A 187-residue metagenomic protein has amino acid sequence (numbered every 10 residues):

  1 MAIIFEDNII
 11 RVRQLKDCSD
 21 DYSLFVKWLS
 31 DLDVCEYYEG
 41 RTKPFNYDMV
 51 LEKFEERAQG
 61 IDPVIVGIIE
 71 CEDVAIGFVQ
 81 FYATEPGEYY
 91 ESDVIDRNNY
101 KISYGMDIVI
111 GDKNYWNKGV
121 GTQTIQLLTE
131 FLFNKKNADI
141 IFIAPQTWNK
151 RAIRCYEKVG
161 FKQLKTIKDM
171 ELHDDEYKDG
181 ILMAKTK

Functional and structural regions predicted by a protein language model:
M1-A2, D169, D175-K187: Terminal substrate-recognition subdomain of acyl/acetyltransferases
M1-E55: A short, well-structured alpha-helix characteristic of acyl/acetyltransferase catalytic modules
I10, V74-F78, K178: Glycine-rich phosphate/pyrophosphate-binding loop shared by adenosine-nucleotide-utilizing enzymes
D48-Y115, T186-K187: Acetyl-CoA-dependent GNAT
N117-F131, I153-K158: Conserved acetyl-CoA-binding loop-helix of GNAT-fold acetyltransferases
N134-A144: Conserved GNAT acetyl-CoA-binding A-motif
I143-I153, M170-Y177: Conserved beta-strand-loop-alpha-helix junction that forms the acyl-donor binding cleft
Y156, F161, M183: Conserved active-site tyrosine of GNAT-family acetyltransferases
